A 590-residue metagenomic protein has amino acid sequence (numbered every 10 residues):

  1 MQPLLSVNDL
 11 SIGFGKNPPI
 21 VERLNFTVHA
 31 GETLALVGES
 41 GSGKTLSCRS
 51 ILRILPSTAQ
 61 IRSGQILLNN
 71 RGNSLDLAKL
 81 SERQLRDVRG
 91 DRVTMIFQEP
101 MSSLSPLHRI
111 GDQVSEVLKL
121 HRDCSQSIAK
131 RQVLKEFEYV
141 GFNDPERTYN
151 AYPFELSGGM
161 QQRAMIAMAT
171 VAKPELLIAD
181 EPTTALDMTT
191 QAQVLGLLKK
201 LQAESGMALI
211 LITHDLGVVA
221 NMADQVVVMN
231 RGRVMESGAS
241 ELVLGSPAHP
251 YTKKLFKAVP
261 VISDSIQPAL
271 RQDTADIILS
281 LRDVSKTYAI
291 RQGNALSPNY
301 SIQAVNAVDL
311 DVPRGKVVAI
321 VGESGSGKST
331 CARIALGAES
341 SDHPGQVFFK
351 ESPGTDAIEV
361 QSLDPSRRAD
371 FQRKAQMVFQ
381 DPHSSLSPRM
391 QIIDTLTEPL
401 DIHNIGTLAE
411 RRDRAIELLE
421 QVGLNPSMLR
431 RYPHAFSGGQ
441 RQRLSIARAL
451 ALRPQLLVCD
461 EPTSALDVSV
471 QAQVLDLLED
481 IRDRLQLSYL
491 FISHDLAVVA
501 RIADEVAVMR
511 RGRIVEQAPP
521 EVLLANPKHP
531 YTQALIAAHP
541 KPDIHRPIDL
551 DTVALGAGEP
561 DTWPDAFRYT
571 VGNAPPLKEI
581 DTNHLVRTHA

Functional and structural regions predicted by a protein language model:
Q2-P3, S74, N143-N150, S240-S301 (+1 more regions): Short catalytic/signature loops enriched in Gly
Q65-D87, S125, G196, Q346-D370 (+1 more regions): ABC ATPase NBD Q-loop/coupling interface
V114, I166-A167, T190, V194 (+3 more regions): Hydrophobic anchor residue at the start of the ABC signature
I128-R147, S352-T355, E410-S427: Conserved ABC ATPase "signature" region
A151-L156, M160, Y432-F436, Q440: Conserved ABC ATPase signature
V171-E175, A451-Q455: A short, proline-enriched helix->beta-strand linker immediately N-terminal to the Walker B motif in ABC-type P-loop
V234-G238, S246, I514-A518: ABC ATPase "signature
